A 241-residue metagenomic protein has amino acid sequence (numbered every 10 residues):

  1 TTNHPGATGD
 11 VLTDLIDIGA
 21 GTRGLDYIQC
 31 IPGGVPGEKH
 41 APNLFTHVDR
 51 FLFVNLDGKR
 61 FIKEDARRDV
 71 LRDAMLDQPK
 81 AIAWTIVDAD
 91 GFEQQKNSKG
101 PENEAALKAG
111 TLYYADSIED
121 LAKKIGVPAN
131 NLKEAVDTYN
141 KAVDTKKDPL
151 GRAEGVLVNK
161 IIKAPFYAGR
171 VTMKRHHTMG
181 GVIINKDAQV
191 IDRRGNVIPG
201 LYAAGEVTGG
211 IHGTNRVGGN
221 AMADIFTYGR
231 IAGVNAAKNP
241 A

Functional and structural regions predicted by a protein language model:
T1-T13, G169, T208-P240: A conserved FAD-binding loop/helix module that cradles the flavin
T2-H4, A41-F45, M75-L76, V171-K174 (+1 more regions): Short Gly/Pro-enriched turn/cap motifs at secondary-structure boundaries
G6-T13, A66, V70, A81-W84 (+6 more regions): Conserved active-site and cofactor/substrate-binding residues in soluble primary-metabolism enzymes
L12-V127: An anion/pyrophosphate-binding glycine-rich loop and adjacent beta-alpha core in soluble alpha-beta enzymes
C30-V35, D69-R72, M173-M179, V207-M222: Glycine-rich phosphate/pyrophosphate-binding beta-alpha loops
L56-D57, K186, R193, T227: Short, ordered coil/turn segments that flank beta-strands lining enzyme active or ligand-binding pockets
N131-N215: A glycine-rich dinucleotide-binding beta-alpha-beta segment and adjacent secondary-structure elements that constitute
